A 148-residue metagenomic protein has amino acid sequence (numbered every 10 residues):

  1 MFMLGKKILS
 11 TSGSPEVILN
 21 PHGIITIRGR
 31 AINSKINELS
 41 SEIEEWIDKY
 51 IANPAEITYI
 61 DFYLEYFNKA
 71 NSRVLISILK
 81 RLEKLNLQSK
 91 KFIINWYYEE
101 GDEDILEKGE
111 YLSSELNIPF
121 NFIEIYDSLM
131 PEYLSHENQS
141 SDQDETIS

Functional and structural regions predicted by a protein language model:
F2-L4, E107, S113-S148: A cross-taxonomic marker for long C-terminal extensions/tails that follow the last structured domain
F2-S41: STAS-typified acidic loop motif
H22, A55-Y59, S89-I93: A general structural motif
I32-T58, N68: Short, well-structured hydrophobic secondary-structure segments
I43, F62-L112: Amphipathic alpha-helical interaction surfaces in cytosolic regulatory modules
P54-Y59, L82-E83, L134-E137: Mixed-charge, Lys/Arg-enriched low-complexity segments
A55, L85-K90, E115-F122: Structural alpha-beta junctions
